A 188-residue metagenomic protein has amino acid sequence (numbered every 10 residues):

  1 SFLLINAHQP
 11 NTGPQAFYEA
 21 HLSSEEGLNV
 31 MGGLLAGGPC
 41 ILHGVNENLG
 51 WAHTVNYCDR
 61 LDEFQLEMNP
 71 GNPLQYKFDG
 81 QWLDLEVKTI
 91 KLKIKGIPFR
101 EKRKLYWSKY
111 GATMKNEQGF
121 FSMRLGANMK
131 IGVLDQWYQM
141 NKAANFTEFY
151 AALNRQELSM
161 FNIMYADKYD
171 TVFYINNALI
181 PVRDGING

Functional and structural regions predicted by a protein language model:
S1-G188: Mature extracytoplasmic enzyme cores
